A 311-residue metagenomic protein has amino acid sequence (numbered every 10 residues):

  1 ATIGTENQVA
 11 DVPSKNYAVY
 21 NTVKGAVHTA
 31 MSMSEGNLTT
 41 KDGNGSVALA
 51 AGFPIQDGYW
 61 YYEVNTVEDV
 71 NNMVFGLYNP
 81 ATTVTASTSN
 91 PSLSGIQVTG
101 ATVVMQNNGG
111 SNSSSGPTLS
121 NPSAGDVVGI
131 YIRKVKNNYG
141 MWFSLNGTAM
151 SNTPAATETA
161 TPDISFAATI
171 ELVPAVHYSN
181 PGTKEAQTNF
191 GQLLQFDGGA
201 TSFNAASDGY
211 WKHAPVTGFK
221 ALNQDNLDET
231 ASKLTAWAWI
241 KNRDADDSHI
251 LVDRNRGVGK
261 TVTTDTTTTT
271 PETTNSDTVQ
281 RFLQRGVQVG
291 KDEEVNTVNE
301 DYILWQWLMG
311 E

Functional and structural regions predicted by a protein language model:
A1-Y59, N65-D69, A81-E311: Surface-exposed molecular-recognition determinants
F75-G76: A sequence-level detector for low-complexity, Ser/Thr- and acidic-rich stretches
